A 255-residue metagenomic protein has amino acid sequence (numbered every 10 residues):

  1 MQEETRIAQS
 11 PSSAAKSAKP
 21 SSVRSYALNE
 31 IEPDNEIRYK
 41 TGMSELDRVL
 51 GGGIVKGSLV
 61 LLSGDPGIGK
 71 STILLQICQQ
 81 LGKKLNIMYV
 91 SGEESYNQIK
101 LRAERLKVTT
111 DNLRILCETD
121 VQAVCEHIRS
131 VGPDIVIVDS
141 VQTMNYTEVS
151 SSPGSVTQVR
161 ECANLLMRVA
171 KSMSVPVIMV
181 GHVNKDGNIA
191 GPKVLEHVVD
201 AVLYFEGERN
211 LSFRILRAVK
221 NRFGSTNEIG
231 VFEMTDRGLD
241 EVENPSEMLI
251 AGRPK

Functional and structural regions predicted by a protein language model:
Q2-L28, R129-P133, Q142, G207-K255: Conserved P-loop NTPase
A14-L106, C125, R129: The Walker A/P-loop phosphate-binding site
N35-R38, S63, M88, T110-E118 (+1 more regions): Flexible beta-alpha connector loops of hexameric P-loop NTPases
Y89-S91, R114-C117, I135-V138, V175-H182 (+1 more regions): Structural recognition of the conserved hydrophobic beta-strand(s) that form the central parallel beta-sheet of P-loop
A103, N188-V198: Short regulatory helix/loop adjacent to the ATP-binding pocket of P-loop NTPases
V131-S151: Conserved P-loop NTPase "ATPase switch" module shared by AAA+ and STAND
T143, R168, K185: Residues immediately C-terminal
T157-I178, H182, V198-R209: Substrate-engagement module of ASCE P-loop NTPases
